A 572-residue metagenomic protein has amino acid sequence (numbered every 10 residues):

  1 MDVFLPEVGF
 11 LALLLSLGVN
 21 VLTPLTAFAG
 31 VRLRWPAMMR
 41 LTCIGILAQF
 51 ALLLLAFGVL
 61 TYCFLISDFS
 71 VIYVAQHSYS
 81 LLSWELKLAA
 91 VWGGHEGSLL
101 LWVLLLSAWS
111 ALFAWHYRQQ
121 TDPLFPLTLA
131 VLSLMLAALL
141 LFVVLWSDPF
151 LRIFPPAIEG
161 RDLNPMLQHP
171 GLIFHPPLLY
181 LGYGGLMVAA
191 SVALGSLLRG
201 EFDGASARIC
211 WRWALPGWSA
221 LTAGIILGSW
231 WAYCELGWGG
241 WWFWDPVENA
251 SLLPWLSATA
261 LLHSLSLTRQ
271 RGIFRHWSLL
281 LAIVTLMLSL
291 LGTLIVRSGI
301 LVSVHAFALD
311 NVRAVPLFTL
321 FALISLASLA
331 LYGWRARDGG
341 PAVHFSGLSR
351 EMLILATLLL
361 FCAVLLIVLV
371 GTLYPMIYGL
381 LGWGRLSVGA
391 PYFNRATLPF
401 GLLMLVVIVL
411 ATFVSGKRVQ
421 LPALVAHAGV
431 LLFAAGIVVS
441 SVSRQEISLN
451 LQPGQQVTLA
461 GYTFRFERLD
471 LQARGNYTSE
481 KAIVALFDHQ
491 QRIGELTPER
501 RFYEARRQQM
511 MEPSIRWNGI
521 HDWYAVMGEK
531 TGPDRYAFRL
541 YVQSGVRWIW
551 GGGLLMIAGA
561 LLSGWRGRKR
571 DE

Functional and structural regions predicted by a protein language model:
D2-E572: Solvent-exposed, non-transmembrane regions of integral membrane proteins
